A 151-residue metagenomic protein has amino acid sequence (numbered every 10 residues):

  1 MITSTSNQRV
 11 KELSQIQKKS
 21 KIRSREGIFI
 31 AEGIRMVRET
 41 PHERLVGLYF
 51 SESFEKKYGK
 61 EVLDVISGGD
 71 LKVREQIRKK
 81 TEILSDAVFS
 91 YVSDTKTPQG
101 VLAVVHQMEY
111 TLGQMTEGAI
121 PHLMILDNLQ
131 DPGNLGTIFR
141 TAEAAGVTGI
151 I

Functional and structural regions predicted by a protein language model:
M1-K96: N-terminal positively charged helical leader segments and presequences
F29, K96-Q99, L129-P132: Short glycine- and Lys/Arg-enriched binding-loop motifs that mark or flank ligand-binding interfaces
H42, G68-L71, Q76, E109-Y110 (+1 more regions): RNA substrate-binding interface of SAM-dependent RNA methyltransferases
A103: Glycine-rich phosphate-binding loops that contact phosphosugars or nucleotide phosphates
